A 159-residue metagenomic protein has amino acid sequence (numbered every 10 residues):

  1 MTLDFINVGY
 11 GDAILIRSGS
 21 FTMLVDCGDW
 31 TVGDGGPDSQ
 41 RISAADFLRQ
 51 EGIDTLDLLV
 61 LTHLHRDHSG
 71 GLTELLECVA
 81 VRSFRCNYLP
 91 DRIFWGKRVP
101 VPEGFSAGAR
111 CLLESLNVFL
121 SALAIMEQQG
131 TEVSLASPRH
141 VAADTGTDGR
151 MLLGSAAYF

Functional and structural regions predicted by a protein language model:
M1, S69-F159: Flexible, acidic/histidine-containing loops and adjacent segments that form or flank the divalent-metal
M1-D54: Conserved beta-strand hairpin/beta-sheet module of binuclear metal-dependent hydrolase folds, prominently
D4, V60, R85: Conserved Rossmann-like nucleotide-binding pocket used by diverse enzymes that bind dinucleotide cofactors
V8, C27-W30, L64, Y88 (+2 more regions): Active-site metal-binding loops of divalent metal-dependent hydrolases
G35, D67-G70: Residues that form or flank phosphate/diphosphate-binding pockets in enzymes that use nucleotide phosphates
T55-L56, V81: Local beta-strand N-terminus motif with an aromatic residue
L56-D67: Metallo-beta-lactamase
